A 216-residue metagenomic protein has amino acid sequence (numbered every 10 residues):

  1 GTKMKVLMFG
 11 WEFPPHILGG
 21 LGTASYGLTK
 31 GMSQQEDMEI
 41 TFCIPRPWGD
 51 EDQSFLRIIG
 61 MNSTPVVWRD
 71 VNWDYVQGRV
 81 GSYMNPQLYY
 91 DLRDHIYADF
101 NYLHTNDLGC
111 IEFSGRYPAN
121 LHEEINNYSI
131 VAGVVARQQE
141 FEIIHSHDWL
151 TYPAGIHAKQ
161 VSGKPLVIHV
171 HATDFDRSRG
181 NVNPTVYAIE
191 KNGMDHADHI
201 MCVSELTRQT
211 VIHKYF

Functional and structural regions predicted by a protein language model:
V6, I143-H145, Y152, I156-R177 (+1 more regions): Active-site proximal beta-strand in glycosyltransferases
W11, P45, V170-T173: Histidine-centered beta-alpha loop that forms part of the nucleotide-sugar donor binding/catalytic region in diverse
E12-A24, D50-Q53: A short, glycine/small-residue-rich beta-strand->loop->alpha-helix junction that serves as a flexible
G22-S33: Short amphipathic alpha-helix
A24, P45, H147-D148, C202-S204: Replace "coordinates the UDP/GDP/TDP-sugar" with "coordinates nucleotide-activated sugar donors
E36-A136: A conserved catalytic-core segment of Leloir-type glycosyltransferases
G133-Q138, N183-I200: Membrane-proximal helix-turn-helix segments that form the acceptor-binding/catalytic region of lipid-linked
Y187, H196-F216: A short, active-site helix/loop in glycosyltransferases that binds the activated sugar's phosphate group
